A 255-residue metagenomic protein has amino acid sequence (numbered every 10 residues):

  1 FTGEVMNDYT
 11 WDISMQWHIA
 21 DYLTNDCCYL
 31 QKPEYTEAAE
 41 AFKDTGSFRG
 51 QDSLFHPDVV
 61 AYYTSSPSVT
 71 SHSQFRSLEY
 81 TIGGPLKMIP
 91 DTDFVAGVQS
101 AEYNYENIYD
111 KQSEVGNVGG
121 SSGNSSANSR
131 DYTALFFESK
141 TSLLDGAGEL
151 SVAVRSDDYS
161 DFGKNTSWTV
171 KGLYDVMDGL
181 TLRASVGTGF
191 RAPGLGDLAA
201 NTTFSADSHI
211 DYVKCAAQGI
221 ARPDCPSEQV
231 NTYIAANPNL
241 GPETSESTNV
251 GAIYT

Functional and structural regions predicted by a protein language model:
F1-G3, L78-G84, L135-T141, V170-Y174 (+2 more regions): Residues on the lipid-exposed face of transmembrane beta-strands in outer-membrane beta-barrel proteins
T2-Y132, G187-P242: Surface-exposed, low-complexity loop segments enriched in small/polar and acidic residues
M6-D8, K87-I89, L144-G146, M177-G179 (+2 more regions): Outer-membrane beta-barrel channels and translocator barrels
N7, W11-I13, T92-A96, G148-V152 (+3 more regions): Transmembrane beta-strands of outer-membrane beta-barrel proteins
S14-Q16, G97-Q99, A153-R155, L173-D175 (+3 more regions): Generic beta-strand/beta-sheet core signal
E102, D131, F136, K140 (+5 more regions): Membrane translocator/pore-forming domains, dominated by Gram-negative outer-membrane beta-barrels
S129, D157-T166, T244-E246: Solvent-exposed loop/turn segments connecting transmembrane beta-strands in outer-membrane beta-barrel proteins
A235-T255: Charge-patterned, long linear interaction tracts outside catalytic cores
